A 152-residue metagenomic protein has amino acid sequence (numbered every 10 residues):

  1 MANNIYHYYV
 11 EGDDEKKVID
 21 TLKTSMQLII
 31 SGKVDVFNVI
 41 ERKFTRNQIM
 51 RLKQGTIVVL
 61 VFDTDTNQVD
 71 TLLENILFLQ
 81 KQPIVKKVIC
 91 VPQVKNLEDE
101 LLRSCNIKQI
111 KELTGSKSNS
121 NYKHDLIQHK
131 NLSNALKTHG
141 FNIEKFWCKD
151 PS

Functional and structural regions predicted by a protein language model:
A2, K16-G32, K43-V59, T64-S152: C-terminal accessory helical subdomains adjacent to catalytic cores in phosphodiester- and nucleotide-handling enzymes
I5-K16: N-terminal beta1-alpha1 ligand-phosphate binding loop
Y6, K33-V36: Conserved helicase/translocase motor-coupling segment
V10-E11, F37, Q93: Small/polar loops that bind or transfer phosphate-bearing groups
N38-R42: Nucleic-acid-processing active sites and adjacent nucleic-acid-binding tracks, predominantly divalent metal-dependent
